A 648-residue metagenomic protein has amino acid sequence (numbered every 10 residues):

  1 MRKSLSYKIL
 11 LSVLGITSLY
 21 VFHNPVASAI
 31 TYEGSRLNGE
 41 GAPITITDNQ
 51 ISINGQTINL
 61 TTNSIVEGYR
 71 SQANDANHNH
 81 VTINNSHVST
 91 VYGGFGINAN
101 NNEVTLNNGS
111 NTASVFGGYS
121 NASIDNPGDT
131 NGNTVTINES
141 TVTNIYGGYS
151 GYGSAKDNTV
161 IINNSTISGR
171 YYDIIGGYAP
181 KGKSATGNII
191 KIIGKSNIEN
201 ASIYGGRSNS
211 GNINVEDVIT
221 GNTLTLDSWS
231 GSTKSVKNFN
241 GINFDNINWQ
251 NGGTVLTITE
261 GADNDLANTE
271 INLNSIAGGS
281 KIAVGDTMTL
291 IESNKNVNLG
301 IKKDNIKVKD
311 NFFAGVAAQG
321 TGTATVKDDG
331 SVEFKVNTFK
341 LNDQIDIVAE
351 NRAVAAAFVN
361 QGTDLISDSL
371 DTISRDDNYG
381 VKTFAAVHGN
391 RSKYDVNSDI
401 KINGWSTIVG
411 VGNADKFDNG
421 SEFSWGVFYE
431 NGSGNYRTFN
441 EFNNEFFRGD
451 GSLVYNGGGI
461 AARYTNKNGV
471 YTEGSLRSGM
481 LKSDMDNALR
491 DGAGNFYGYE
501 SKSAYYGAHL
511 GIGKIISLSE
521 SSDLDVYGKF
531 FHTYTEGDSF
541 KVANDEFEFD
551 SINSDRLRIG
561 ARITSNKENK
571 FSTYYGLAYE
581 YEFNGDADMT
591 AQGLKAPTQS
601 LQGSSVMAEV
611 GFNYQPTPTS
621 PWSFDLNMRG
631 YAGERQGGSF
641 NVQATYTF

Functional and structural regions predicted by a protein language model:
M1-A29: Gram-negative bacterial Sec-dependent N-terminal signal peptides
P25-V91, V104, D377-R391: N-terminal segments that cap or nucleate solenoid repeat domains
I51-I53, I65, N79-I83, V88-Y92 (+11 more regions): Fold-core signature of tandem repeat domains
F116, Y146, F384-H388, G426-E430 (+5 more regions): Transmembrane beta-strands of outer-membrane beta-barrel proteins
K183-S184, E199-N200, Y204-T289: Extracellular beta-strand/loop-rich repeat segments of large surface/secreted proteins
L341-E520, N627-A632: Outer membrane beta-barrel translocator domains of Type V secretion systems
N397-D399, F439-D450, K482-K502, Y534-D555 (+1 more regions): Solvent-exposed, glycine/polar-rich loop segments of beta-barrel outer-membrane systems
L518, A543-F648: Outer membrane beta-barrel transmembrane domains
